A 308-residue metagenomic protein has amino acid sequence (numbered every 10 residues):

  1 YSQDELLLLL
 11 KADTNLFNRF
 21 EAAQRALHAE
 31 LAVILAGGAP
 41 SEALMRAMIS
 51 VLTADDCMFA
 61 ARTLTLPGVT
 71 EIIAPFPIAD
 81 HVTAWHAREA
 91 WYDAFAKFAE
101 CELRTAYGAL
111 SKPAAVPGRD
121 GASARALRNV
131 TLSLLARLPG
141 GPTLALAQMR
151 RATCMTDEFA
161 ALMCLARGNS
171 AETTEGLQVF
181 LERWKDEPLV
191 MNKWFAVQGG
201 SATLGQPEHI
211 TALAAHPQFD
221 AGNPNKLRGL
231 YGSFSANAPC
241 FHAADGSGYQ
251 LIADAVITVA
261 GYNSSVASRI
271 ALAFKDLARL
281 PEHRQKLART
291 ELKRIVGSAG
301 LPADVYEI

Functional and structural regions predicted by a protein language model:
Y1-I308: Long, ordered, helix-rich scaffold segments
